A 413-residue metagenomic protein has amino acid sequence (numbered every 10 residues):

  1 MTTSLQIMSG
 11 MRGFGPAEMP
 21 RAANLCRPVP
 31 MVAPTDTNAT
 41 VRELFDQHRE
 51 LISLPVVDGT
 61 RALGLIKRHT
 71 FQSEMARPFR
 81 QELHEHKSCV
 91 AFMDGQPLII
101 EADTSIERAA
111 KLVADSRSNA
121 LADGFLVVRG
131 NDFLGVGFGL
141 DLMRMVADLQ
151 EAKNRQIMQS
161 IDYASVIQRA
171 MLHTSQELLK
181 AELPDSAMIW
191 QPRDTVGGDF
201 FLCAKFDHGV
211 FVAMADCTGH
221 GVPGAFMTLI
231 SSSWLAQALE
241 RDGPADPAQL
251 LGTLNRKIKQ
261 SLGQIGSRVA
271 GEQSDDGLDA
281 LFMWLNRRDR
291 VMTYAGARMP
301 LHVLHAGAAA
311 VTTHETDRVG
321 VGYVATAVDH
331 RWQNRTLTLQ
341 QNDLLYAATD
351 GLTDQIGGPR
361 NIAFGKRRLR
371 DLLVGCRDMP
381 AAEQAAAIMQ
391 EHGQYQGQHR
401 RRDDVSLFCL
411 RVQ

Functional and structural regions predicted by a protein language model:
T2-P28, K67-A122, F138-Q159, Y163-V166 (+1 more regions): Tandem CBS (Bateman) regulatory domains
L25-P34, Q96-I100, M171-H173, L235-L239 (+1 more regions): Short regulatory/linker helices and ligand/cofactor-binding micro-motifs at input modules
A33-D36, E101-E107, E315-D317: Short loop/turn segments at beta-alpha junctions that line or gate ligand-sensing/allosteric surfaces
D36-Q47, I106-S116: Short, basic/aromatic recognition patches
F45-R49, S53-F71, V113, D123-L142: A glycine-centered beta-loop-beta connector
R61-L63, L121-A122, G130-L134, D207-F211 (+2 more regions): Short hydrophobic/glycine-rich mini-motifs in sensory/regulatory modules that couple input to downstream signaling
K153-L344, H399-Q413: … and, occasionally, acidic/histidine-rich disordered N-termini of signaling adaptors
P223-G243, T312, L339-H399: Active-site-proximal, acidic helix/loop segment immediately C-terminal to a metal-coordinating Asp/Glu
